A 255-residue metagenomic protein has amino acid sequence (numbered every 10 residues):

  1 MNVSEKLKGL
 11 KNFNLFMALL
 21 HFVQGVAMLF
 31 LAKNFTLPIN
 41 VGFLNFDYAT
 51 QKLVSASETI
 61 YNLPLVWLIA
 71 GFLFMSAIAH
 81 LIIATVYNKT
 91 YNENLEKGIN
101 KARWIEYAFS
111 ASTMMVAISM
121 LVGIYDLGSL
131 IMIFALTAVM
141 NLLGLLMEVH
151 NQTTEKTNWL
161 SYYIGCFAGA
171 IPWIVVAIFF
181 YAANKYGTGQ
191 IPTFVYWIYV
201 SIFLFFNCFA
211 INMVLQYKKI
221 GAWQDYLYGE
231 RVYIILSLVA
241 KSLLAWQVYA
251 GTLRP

Functional and structural regions predicted by a protein language model:
N2-L19, V23-N100, T113-P255: Polytopic alpha-helical membrane-helix bundles and their juxtamembrane interface segments in multi-pass membrane
A102-S112: Short hydrophobic alpha-helical membrane-embedded segments
